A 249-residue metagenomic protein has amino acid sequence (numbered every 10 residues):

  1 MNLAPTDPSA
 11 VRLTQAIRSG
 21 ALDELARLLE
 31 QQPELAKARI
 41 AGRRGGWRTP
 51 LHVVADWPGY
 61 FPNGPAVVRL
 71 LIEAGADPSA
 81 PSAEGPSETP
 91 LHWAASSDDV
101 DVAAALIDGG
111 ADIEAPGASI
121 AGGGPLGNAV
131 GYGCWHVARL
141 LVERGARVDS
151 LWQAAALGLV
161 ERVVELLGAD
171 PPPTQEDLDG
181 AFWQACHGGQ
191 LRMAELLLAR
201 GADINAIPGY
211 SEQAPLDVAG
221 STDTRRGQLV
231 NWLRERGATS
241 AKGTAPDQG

Functional and structural regions predicted by a protein language model:
T6-L13, A38-P58, P81-W93, P116-N128 (+4 more regions): Ankyrin-repeat boundary/"N-cap" motif
A10, T14-R18, L22, L28: N-terminal alpha-helical scaffold/docking segments in eukaryotic complex subunits
L25-L28, P65-A66, L157: Helix-turn-helix repeat elements of alpha-solenoid scaffolds
L29-L35, V67-D77, A104-I113, R139-A146 (+3 more regions): Ankyrin repeat domain, specifically the short helix-to-loop turn at the C-terminus of the second helix of each repeat
A55-A66, T224-R226: Short coil/turn connectors between adjacent alpha-helices in alpha-solenoid helical repeat scaffolds
I120-A121, G127-A138, V142: Long, contiguous interaction/recruitment modules in multidomain scaffold/adaptor proteins
